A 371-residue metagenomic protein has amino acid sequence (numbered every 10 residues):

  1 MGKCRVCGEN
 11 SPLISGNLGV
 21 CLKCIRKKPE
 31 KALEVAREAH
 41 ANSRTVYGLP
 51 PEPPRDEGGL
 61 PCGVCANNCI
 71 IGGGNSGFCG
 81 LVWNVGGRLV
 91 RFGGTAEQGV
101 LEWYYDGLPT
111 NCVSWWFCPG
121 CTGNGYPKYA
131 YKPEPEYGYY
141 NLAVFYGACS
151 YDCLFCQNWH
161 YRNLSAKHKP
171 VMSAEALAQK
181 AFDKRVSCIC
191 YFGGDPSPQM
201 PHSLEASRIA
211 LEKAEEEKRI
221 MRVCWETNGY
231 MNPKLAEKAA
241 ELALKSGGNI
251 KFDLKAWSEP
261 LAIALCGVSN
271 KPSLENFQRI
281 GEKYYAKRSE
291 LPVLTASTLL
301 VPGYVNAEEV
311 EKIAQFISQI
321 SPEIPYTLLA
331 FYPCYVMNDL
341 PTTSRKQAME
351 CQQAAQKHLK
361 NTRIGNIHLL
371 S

Functional and structural regions predicted by a protein language model:
M1-E57, C62-N67, G73, A286-L291 (+1 more regions): Auxiliary Fe-S-binding modules of radical SAM enzymes
L22, L60-L81, F145-W159: Local cysteine-cluster metal-coordination motifs and their immediate loop/turn environment, predominantly Fe-S cluster
P29-E38, L60-G63, I70-D106: Hydrophobic scaffolds flanking metal-cofactor catalytic centers in soluble metalloenzymes
G77, L142, L294: A broad, low-specificity signal marking well-ordered, structured residues that form hydrophobic/aromatic
L81-K245: Conserved Radical SAM active-site core
K169-L340: Conserved AdoMet/S-adenosylmethionine-binding subsite of the radical SAM
